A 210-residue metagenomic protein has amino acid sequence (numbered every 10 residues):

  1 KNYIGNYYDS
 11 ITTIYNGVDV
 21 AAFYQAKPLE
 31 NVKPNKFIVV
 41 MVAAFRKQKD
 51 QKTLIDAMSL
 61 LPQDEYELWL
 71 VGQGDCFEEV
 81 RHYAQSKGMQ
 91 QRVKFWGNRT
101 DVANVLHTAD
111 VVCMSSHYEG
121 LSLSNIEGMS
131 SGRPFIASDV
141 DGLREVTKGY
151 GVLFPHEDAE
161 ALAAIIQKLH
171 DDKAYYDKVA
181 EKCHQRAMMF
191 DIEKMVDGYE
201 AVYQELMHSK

Functional and structural regions predicted by a protein language model:
K1-S10, Y15-N35, K210: Acidic anion/phosphate-binding donor-loop and adjacent secondary structure in glycosyltransferase catalytic cores
F37, M41-L60, D75-E78, E160: A conserved mid-protein helix/loop that constitutes part of the nucleotide-sugar donor-binding site
R81-G97: Nucleotide-activated donor-binding/catalytic signature segment of Leloir-type glycosyltransferases, i.e., the conserved
N98, H117: Aromatic "clamp/platform" in nucleotide-sugar-dependent glycosyltransferases that forms part of the donor/acceptor
S122-N125, L143: Short glycine/serine-rich donor-binding loops of glycosyltransferases
A137, V152-A159, K168-K173: Conserved acidic donor-binding segment of nucleotide-sugar-dependent glycosyltransferases
A161, K168, Y175-M189, G198-A201: A short, well-ordered alpha-helix in the C-terminal region of glycosyltransferases
